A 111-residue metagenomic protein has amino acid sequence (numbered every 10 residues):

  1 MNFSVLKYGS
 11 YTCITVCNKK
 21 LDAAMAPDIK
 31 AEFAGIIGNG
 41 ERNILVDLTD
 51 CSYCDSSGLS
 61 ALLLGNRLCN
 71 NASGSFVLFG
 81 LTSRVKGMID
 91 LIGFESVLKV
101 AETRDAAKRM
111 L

Functional and structural regions predicted by a protein language model:
M1-F3, K108-L111: Short hydrophobic/aromatic patches at helix-to-coil boundaries
M1-I14: Short beta-strand/loop segment at the start of cytosolic alpha/beta domains
V16-N18: Flexible glycine-/small-residue-rich
K20-L98: Amphipathic alpha-helical interaction surfaces in cytosolic regulatory modules
S83, D105-A106: Acidic phosphotransfer microenvironment of two-component signaling modules
K99-T103: Short acidic-hydrophobic, aromatic-tinged amphipathic segments that line or gate anion-handling sites
